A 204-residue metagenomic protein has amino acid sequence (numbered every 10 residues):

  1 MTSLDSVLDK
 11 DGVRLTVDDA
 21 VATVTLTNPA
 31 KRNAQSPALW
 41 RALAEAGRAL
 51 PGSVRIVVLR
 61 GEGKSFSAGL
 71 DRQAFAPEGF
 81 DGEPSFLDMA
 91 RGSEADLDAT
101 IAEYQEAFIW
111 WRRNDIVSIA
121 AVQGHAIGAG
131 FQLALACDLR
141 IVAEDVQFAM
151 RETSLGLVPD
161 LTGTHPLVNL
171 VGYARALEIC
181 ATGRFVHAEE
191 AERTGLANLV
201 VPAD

Functional and structural regions predicted by a protein language model:
M1-E62: Conserved CoA-thioester-binding segment of acyl-CoA-metabolizing enzymes
V7, I109-D204: Crotonase-fold acyl-CoA enzyme core
G12, G47, Q105-F108, F131: Short hydrophobic/charged patches on amphipathic alpha-helices used for structural packing and interfaces
V24, N28, L43, L59 (+5 more regions): Terminal peptide-recognition signature
P29, K64, D145-Q147: A short, glycine- and basic residue-enriched loop/turn that sits immediately adjacent to a domain's principal
K31, S53, G61-E106: Glycine- (often His-adjacent) and acidic-residue-rich active-site loop that binds/positions the CoA thioester
R32-N33, S65, L157, L199: Short strand->helix junction
L39, L43, Y104, I127 (+1 more regions): Amphipathic coiled-coil/heptad-repeat helices and related helical stalk/stem segments that mediate oligomerization
